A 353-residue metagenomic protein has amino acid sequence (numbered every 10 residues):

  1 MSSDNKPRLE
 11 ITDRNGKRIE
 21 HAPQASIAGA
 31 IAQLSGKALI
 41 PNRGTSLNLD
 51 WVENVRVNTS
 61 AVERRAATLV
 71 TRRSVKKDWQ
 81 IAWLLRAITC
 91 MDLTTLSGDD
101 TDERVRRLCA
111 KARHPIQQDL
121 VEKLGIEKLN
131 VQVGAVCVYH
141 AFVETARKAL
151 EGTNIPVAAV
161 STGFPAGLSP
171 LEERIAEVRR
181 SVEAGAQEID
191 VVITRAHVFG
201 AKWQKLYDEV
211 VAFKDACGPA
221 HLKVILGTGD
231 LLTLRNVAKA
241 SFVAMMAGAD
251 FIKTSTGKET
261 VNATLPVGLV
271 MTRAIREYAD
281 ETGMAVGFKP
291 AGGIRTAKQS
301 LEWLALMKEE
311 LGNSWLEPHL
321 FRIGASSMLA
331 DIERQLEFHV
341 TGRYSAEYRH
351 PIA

Functional and structural regions predicted by a protein language model:
S2-T162, H350: N-terminal capping/small domains of soluble enzymes
W79-R86, D99-V131, H140-K289, R295-S326 (+2 more regions): Alpha/beta enzyme core
